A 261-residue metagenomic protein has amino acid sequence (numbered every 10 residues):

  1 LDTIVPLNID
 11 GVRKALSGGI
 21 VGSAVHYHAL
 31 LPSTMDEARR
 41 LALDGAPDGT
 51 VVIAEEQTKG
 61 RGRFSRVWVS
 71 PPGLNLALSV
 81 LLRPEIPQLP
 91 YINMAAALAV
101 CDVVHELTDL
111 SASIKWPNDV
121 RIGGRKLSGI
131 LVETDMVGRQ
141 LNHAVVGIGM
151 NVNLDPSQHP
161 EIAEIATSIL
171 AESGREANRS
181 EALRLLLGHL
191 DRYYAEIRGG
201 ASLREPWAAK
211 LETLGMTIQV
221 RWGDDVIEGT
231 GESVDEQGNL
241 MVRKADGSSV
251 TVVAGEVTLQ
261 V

Functional and structural regions predicted by a protein language model:
L1-E106, S128, V250: N-terminal lobe of the biotin/lipoate ligase/transferase fold
L1-T3, I86-P87, M94-A112, I122-V261: Long, positively charged amphipathic alpha-helical accessory segments at protein N-termini or as interdomain linkers
A29, I114-W116: Short loop/edge segments at beta-strand edges and connector loops that shape dinucleotide/nucleotide cofactor-binding
